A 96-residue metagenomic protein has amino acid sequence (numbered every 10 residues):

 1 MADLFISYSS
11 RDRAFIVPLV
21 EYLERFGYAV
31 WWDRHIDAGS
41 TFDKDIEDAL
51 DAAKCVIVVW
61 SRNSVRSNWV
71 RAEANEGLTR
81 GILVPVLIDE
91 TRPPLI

Functional and structural regions predicted by a protein language model:
M1-V58, N63, N68, L78-I82 (+2 more regions): Conserved N-terminal substructure of TIR/SEFIR domains
N75: Short alpha-helical segment that forms part of, or immediately flanks, the ligand-binding pocket in carbohydrate-active
P94-I96: Von Willebrand factor A/integrin I-like adhesion domains
